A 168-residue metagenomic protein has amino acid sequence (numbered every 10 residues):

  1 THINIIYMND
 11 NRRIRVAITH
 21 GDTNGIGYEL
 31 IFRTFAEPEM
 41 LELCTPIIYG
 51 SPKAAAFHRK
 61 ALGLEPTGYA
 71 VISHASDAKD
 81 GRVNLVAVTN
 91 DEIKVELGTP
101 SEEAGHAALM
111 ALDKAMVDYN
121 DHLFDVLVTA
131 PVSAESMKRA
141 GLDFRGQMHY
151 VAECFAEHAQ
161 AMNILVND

Functional and structural regions predicted by a protein language model:
H2, Y7-H149, C154: Contiguous, glycine/small-aliphatic-enriched amphipathic segments in soluble metabolic enzymes
Q147-D168: Flexible loop/hinge segments that line or gate small-molecule binding clefts
